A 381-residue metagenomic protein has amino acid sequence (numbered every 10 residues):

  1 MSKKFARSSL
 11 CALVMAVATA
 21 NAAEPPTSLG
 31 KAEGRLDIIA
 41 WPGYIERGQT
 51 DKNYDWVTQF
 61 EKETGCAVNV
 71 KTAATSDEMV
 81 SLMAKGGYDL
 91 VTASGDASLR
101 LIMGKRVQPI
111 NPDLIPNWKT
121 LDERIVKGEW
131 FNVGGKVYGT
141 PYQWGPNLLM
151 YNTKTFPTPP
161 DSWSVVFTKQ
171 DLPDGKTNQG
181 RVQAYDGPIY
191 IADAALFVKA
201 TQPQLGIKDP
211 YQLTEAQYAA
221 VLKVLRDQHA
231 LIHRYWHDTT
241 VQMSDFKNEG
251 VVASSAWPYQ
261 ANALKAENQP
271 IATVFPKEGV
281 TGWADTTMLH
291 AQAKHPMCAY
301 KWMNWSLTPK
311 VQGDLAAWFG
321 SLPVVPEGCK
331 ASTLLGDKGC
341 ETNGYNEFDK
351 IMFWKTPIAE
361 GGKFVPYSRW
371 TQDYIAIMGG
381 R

Functional and structural regions predicted by a protein language model:
M1-L36, R381: Short, low-complexity disordered leader/linker segments with a strong preference for bacterial N-terminal type II
A23-L101: Early extracytoplasmic/lumenal segment of secretory-pathway proteins
E46-K52, T92-V241: Extracytoplasmic ligand-binding site segments that recognize negatively charged/polar headgroups
M83, A195, D245-K247, L289: Hydrophobic residues within well-ordered alpha-helices
D89-A93, Y235, V252-W257, T273: Paired acidic/hydrophobic, glycine-rich loop segments that form the ligand-binding mouth/hinge of periplasmic-binding
A256, K265-W318, G380-R381: Extracytoplasmic/periplasmic substrate-recognition and gating elements
H290-W354: Mature extracytoplasmic/periplasmic domains
K350-R381: Conserved C-terminal helix/tail region of periplasmic/extracytoplasmic solute-binding proteins
